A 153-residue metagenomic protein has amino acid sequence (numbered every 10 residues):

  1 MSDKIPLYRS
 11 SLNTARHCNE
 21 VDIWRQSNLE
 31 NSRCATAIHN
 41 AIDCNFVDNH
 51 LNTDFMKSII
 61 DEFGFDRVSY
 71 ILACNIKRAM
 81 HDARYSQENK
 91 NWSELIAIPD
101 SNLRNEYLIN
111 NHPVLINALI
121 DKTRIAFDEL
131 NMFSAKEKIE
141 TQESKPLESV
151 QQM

Functional and structural regions predicted by a protein language model:
S2-I5, T14, C18, K145-M153: Non-Sec secretion/translocation targeting segments of pathogen effectors
Y8-F46: Short terminal alpha-helical segments
C18, T36, T53, K57-D121: Acidic, low-complexity, intrinsically disordered interaction modules
R25, S93, T141-V150: Composition-driven detection of intrinsically disordered, low-complexity segments
A79, E129-N131, Q152: Residue-level detector of intrinsically disordered terminal segments
L119, A126-A135: Long, highly charged low-complexity segments enriched in Glu/Asp and Lys/Arg with interspersed Ser/Thr
